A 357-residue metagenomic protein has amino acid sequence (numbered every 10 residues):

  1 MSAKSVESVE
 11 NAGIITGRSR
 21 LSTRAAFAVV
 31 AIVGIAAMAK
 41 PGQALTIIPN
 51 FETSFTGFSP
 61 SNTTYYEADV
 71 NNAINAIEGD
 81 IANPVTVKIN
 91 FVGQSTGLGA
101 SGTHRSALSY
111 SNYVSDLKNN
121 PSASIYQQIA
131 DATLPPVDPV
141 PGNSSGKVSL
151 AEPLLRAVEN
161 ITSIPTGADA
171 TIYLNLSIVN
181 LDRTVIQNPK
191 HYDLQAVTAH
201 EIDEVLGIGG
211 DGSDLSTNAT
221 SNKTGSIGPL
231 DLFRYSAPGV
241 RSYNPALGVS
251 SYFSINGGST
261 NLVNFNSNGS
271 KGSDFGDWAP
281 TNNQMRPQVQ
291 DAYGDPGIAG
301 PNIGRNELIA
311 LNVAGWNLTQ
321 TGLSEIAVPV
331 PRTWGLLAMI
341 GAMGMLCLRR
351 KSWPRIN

Functional and structural regions predicted by a protein language model:
A3-A28, R332-W334: Bacterial N-terminal signal peptides that target proteins for export
G13-I14, A31-G34, R355: Generic short N-terminal amphipathic or hydrophobic helices
A28-I32, A342: Hydrophobic helical h-region of N-terminal Sec-dependent signal peptides in bacterial secretory/periplasmic proteins
V33-G42: C-terminal segment of classical bacterial N-terminal signal peptides
G42-A199, E204-I326: Extracellular zinc-dependent metalloprotease catalytic-domain scaffold
V240-R241, L336, I356: Intrinsically disordered, low-complexity segments of exported/surface proteins
V330-L348: A short, hydrophobic C-terminal helix/tail in secreted or cell-surface proteins
M345-N357: C-terminal membrane-anchoring or membrane-association module
